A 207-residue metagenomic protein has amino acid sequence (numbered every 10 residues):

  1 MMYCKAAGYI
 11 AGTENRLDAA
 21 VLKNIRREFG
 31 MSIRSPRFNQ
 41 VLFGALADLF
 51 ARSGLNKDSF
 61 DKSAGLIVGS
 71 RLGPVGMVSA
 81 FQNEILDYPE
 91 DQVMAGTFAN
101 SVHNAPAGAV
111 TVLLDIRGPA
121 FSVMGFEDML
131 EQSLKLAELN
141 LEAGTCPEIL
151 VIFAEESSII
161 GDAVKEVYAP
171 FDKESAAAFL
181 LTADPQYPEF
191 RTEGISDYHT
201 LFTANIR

Functional and structural regions predicted by a protein language model:
M1-E131, L139-T145, V151-R207: Conserved "HGTGT" condensation-loop signature of ketosynthase/thiolase-family condensing enzymes that catalyze
